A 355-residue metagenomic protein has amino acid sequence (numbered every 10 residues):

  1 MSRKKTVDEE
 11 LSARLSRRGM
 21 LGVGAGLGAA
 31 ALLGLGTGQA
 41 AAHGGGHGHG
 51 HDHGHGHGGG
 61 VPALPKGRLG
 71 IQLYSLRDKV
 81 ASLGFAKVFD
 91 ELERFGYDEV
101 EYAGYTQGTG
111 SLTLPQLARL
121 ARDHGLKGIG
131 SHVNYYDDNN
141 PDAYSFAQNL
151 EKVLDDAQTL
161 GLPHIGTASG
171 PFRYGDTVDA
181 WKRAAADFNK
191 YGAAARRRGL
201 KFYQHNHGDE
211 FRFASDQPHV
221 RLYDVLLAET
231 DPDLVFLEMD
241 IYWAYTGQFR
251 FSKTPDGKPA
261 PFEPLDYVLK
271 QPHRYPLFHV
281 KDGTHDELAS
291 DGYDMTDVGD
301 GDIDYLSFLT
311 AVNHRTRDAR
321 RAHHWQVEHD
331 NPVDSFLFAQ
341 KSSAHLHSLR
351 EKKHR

Functional and structural regions predicted by a protein language model:
M1-L15: N-terminal secretory signal peptides
R14-G19, A30-V61: N-terminal twin-arginine translocation
G24-G28, G34, N140-F236: Active-site acidic/histidine proton-transfer and metal-coordination neighborhood in alpha/beta enzyme cores
G59-F85: Boundary/entry segment of secreted carbohydrate-active catalytic domains
G60-L64, F89-R94, T109-I129, N149-G161 (+4 more regions): Acidic (Asp/Glu)-rich catalytic clusters
L69-Q72, V100-Y102, G128-V133, I165-T167 (+4 more regions): Hydrophobic faces of well-ordered beta-strands that scaffold small-molecule active sites in alpha/beta enzyme cores
R77-L83, Y102-L114, Y135-A147, F172-K182 (+6 more regions): Acidic-and-aromatic substrate-binding clefts and catalytic sites of carbohydrate-active enzymes
E99, R196-D297, D302: Acidic/histidine-rich catalytic cores of soluble enzymes
